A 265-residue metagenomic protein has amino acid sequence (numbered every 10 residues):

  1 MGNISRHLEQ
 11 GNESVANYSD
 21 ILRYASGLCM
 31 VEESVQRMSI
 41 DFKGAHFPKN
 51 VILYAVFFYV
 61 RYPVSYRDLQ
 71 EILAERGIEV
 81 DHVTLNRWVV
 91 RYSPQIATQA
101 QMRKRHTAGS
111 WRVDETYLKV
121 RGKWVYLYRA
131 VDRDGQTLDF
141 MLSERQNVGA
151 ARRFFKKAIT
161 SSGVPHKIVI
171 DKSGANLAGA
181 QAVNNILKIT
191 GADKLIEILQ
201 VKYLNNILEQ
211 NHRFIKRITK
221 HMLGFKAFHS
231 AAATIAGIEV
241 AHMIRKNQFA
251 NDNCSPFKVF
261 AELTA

Functional and structural regions predicted by a protein language model:
M1-K119, V148, R152-I168, K172-A265: Charged, often Cys/His-bearing segments associated with DNA-binding zinc-finger transcription factors
R121-T137, N147, F155-A158: Short conserved beta-strand segments at catalytic cores or DNA/RNA-binding microdomains of nucleic-acid binding
E144: Short, small-residue-enriched loops and turns at beta-alpha junctions that line or gate enzyme active sites
